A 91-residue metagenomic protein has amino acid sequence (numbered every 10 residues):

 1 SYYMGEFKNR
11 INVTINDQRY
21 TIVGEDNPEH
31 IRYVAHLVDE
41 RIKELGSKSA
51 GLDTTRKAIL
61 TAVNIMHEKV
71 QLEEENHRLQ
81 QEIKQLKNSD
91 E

Functional and structural regions predicted by a protein language model:
S1-D53: N-terminal globular core domains of eukaryotic regulatory proteins
Y2-K8, H77-E91: Short, charged, intrinsically disordered terminal tails
N12-T14, T21, N64, E68 (+1 more regions): A general secondary-structure boundary signal
K48-G51, T55-T61, I65-E68, E75 (+2 more regions): Heptad-repeat coiled-coil/leucine-zipper oligomerization helices
